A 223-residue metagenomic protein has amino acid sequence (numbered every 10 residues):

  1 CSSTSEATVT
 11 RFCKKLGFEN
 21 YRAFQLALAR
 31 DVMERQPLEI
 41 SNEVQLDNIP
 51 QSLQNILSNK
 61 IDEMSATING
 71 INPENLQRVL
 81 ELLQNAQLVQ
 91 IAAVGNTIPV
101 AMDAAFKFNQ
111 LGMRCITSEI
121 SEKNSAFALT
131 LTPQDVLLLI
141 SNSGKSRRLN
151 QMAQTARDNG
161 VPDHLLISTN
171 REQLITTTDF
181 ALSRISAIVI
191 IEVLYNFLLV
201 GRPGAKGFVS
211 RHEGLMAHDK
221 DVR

Functional and structural regions predicted by a protein language model:
S3-N75: HTH-adjacent hinge/linker in prokaryotic transcriptional regulators
A27, D31, L82, R211-L215: Short acidic/histidine-centered micro-motifs embedded in hydrophobic/aromatic stretches that mark compact functional
A29, M33, Y195-P203, A217: A short, amphipathic alpha-helical segment
L57, L76-V79, A101, V209: Hydrophobic packing residues in well-ordered alpha-helices of helical domains and bundles
E74-A86: Glycine-rich phosphate/diphosphate-binding loops that line cofactor/substrate pockets in enzymes
Q84-V189, V193-P203: Glycine-rich phosphate-binding loops that contact phosphosugars or nucleotide phosphates
G201-R223: Internal, active-site/partner-interface "lid" segment
